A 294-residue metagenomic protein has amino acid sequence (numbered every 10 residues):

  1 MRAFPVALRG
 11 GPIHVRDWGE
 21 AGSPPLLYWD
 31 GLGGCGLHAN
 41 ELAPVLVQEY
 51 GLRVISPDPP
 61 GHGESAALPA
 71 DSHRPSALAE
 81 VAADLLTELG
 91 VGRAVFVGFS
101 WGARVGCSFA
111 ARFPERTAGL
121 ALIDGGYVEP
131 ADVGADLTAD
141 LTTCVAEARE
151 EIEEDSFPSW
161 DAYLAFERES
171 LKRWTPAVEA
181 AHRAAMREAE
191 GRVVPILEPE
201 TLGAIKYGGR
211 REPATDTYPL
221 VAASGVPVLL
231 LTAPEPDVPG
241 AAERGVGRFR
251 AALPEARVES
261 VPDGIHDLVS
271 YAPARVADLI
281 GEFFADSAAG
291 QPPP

Functional and structural regions predicted by a protein language model:
M1-L27, Q48-L52, V91-G92, Y127 (+3 more regions): Alpha/beta-hydrolase fold catalytic core
H14-A66, L268: Conserved HGGG/HGGXW glycine-rich cap/lid loop of the alpha/beta-hydrolase fold
L46, V221-G264: Conserved loop-alpha-helix segment in the C-terminal half of the alpha/beta-hydrolase fold that carries the catalytic
Y50, I55-G98, D278: Active-site loop/oxyanion-hole signature of alpha/beta-hydrolase fold enzymes
G92-D136: Conserved hydrolase catalytic core segment
I123-F157: A catalytic-pocket lid/entrance helix-loop region that shapes and gates access to the active site across common
P158-D237: Alpha/beta-hydrolase
V261-P273: Catalytic histidine-centered segment of alpha/beta-hydrolase-like enzymes
